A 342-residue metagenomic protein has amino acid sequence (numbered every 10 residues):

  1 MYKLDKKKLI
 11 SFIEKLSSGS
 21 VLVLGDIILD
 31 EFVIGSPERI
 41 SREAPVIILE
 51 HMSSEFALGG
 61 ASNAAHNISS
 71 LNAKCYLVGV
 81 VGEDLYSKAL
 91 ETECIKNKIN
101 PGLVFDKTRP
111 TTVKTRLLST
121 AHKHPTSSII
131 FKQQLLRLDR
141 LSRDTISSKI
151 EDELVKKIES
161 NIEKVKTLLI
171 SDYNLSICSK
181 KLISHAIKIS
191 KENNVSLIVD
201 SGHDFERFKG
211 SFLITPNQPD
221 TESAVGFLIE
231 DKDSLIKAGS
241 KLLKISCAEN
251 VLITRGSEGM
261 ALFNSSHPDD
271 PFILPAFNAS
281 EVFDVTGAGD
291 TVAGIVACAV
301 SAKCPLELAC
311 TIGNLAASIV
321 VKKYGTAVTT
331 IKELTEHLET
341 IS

Functional and structural regions predicted by a protein language model:
Y2-K3, V21, L29-L169, V328-S342: Conserved N-terminal subdomain of the carbohydrate kinase-like
K3-F12, T145, K164, K181-G210 (+2 more regions): Conserved phosphate-binding/catalytic region of the ribokinase-like
F12, S17-I28: N-terminal-biased segments
K15, N67, E93, S160 (+2 more regions): Alpha-helical scaffold elements within enzyme catalytic domains, especially in hydrolases
S18-G19, N72, V165, S211-F212 (+2 more regions): Short, well-ordered alpha-helix to beta-strand connector turns
V23, L77-G79, V199, I253: Structural beta-sheet core signal
I27, Y173, T291: Active-site metal-binding loops of divalent metal-dependent hydrolases
E38-A44, I48, K114-K237, E258-G259 (+1 more regions): Conserved beta-alpha-beta core of the PfkB/ribokinase-like small-molecule kinase fold
